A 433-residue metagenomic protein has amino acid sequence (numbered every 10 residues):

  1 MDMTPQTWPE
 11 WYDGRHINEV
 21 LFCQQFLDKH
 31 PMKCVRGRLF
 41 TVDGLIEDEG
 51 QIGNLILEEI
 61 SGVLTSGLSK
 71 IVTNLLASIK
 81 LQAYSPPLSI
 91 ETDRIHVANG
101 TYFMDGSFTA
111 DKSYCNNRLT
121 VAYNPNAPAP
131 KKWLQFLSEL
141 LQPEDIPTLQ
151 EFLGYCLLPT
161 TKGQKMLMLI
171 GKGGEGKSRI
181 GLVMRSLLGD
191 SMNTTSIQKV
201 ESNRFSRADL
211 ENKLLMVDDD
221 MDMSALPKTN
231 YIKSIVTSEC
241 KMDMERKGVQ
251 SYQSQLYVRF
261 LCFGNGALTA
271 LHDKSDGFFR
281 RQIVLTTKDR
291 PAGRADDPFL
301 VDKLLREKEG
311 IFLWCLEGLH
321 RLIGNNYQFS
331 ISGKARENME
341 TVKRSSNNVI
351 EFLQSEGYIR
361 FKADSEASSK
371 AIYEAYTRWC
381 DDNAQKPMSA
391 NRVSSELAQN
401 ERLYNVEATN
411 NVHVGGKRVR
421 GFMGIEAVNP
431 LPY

Functional and structural regions predicted by a protein language model:
M1-H30, F40, L45-I46, P125-E139 (+4 more regions): Replication-associated primase and helicase/ATPase modules
M1-L119, M388: Intein modules and their embedded homing endonuclease domains
Y12-L21, R185-D190, A225-M242, S394-S395: A short, contiguous, amphipathic alpha-helix enriched in charged residues
L27-Q51, I95-L214, I283-L285, F312-C315 (+3 more regions): P-loop NTPase catalytic core of nucleic-acid-dependent motor ATPases
L188-D190, T195-R204, L226-T229, D243-S251 (+3 more regions): Positively charged interface segments
S206-V249: Conserved nucleotide-sensing/catalytic segment adjacent to the nucleotide-binding pocket in NTP-handling enzymes
M216-D218, V258-N265: Structural recognition of the conserved hydrophobic beta-strand(s) that form the central parallel beta-sheet of P-loop
L305-N348: Phosphate-handling catalytic cores of nucleic-acid transaction enzymes
